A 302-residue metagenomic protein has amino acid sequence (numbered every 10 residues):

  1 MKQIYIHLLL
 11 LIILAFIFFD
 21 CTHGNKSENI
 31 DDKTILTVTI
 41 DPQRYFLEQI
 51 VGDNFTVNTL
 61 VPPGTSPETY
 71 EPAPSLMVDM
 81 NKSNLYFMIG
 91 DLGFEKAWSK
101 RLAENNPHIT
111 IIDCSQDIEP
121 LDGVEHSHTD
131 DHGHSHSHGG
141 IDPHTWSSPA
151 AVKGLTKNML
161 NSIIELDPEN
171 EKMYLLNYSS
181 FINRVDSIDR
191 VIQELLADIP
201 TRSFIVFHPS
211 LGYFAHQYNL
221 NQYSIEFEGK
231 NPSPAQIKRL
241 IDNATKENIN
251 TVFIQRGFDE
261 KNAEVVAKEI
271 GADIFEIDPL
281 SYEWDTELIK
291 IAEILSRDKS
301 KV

Functional and structural regions predicted by a protein language model:
M1-L8: Bacterial N-terminal signal peptides that target proteins for export
L8-I17: Bacterial N-terminal signal peptides
F18-V302: Extracytoplasmic metal-acquisition and chelation regions
